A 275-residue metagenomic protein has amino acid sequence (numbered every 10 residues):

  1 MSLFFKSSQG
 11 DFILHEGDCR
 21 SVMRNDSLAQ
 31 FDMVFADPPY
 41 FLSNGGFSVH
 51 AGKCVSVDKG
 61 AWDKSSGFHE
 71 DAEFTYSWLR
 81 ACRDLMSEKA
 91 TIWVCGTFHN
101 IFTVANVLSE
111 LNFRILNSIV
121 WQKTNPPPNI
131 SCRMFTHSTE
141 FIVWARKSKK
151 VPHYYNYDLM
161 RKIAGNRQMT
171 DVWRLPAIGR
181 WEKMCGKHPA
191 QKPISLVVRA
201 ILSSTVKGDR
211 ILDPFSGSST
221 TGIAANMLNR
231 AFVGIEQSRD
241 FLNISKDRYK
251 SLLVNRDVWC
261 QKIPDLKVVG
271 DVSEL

Functional and structural regions predicted by a protein language model:
M1, S273-L275: Short intrinsically disordered terminal tails
S2-I244: Core catalytic lobe of class I
S2-Q9, K246-C260: Short, conserved SAM-binding/catalytic segment of Class I S-adenosyl-L-methionine-dependent methyltransferases
G17-S21, K262-V269: Conserved SAM/SAH-binding loop
I201, Q261-K262: Intrinsic disorder/low-complexity segments
G234-I235, V254-W259, L266, G270-S273: Asp-based, Mg2+/Mn2+-dependent phosphohydrolase catalytic module
